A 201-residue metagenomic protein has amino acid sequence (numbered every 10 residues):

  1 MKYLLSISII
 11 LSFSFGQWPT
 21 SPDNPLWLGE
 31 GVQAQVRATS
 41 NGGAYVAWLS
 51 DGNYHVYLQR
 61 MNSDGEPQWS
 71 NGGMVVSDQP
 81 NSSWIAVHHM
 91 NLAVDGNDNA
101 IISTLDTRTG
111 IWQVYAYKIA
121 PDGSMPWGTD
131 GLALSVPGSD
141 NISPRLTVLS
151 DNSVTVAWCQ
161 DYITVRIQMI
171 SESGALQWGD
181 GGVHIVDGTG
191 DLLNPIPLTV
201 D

Functional and structural regions predicted by a protein language model:
Y3-G16: Sec-dependent N-terminal signal peptides
Q17-D201: Extracellular, repeat-based ectodomains that mediate carbohydrate processing or recognition
